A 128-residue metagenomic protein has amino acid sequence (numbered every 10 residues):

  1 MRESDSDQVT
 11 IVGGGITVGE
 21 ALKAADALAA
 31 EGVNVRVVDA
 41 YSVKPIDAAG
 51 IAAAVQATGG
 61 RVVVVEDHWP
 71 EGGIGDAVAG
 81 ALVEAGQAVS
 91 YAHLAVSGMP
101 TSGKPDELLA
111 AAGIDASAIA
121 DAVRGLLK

Functional and structural regions predicted by a protein language model:
M1-K128: Thiamine diphosphate
